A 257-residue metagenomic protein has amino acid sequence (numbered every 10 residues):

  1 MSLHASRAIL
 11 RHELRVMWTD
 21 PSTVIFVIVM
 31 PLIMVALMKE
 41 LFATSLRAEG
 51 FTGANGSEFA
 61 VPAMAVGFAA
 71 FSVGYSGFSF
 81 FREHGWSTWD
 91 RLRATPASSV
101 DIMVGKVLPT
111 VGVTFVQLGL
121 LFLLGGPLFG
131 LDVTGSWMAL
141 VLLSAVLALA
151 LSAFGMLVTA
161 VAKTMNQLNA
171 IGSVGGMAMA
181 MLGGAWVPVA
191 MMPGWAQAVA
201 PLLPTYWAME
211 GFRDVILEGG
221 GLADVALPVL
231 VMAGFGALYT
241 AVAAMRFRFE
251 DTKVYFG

Functional and structural regions predicted by a protein language model:
M1-I9, P188-L230: Short hydrophobic, aromatic-rich alpha-helical segments embedded in or entering the lipid bilayer of multi-pass
S2-W89, V100-L118, L131-L140, V161 (+2 more regions): Transmembrane helix-boundary elements of multi-pass transport/secretion proteins, especially ABC-type permease modules
V29, A36-L46, A162-Y206: Transmembrane helix segments
I33, L37-M38, S72-G77, L120 (+7 more regions): Hydrophobic/aromatic residues in alpha-helical transmembrane segments
L118, F122-M138, A160-N166, A185-M191: Short helix-loop junctions at transmembrane helix boundaries
A139-A162, A180-G183, A233-A241: Hydrophobic alpha-helical transmembrane segments of polytopic membrane proteins
